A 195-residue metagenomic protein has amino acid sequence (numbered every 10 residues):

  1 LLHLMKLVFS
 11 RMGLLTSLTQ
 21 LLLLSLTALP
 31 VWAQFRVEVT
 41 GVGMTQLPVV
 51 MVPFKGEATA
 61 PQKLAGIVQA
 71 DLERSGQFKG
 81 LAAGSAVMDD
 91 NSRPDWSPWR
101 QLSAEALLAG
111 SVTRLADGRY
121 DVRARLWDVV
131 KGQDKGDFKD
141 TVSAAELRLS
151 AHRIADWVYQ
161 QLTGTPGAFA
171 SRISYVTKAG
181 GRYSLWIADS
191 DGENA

Functional and structural regions predicted by a protein language model:
Q20-L21, V31: Cleavable N-terminal signal peptides
F35, Q69, S92-W157: Amphipathic beta-strand/beta-sheet edge segments enriched in Tyr/Trp
E38-P98, L108, V112: Short beta-strand->alpha-helix linker/helix-N-cap micro-motif that forms a surface specificity/interaction loop
G118-D121, G181-W186: Structural motif
P166-G167, T177-S184: A flexible loop/linker signature enriched in serine peptidases of the S9 family
I173-G180, D189: Beta-strand C-termini and the immediately following turn/loop, strongest in propeller blades
D189-A195: Multi-bladed beta-propeller domains
